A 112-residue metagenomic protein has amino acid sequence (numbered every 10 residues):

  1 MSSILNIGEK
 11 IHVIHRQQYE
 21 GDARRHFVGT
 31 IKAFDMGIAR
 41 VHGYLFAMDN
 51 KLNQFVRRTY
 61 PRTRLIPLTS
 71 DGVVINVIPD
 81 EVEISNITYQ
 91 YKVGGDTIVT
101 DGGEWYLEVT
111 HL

Functional and structural regions predicted by a protein language model:
S2-L112: Conserved RNA-binding domains used in RNP assembly and mRNA/RNA metabolism
